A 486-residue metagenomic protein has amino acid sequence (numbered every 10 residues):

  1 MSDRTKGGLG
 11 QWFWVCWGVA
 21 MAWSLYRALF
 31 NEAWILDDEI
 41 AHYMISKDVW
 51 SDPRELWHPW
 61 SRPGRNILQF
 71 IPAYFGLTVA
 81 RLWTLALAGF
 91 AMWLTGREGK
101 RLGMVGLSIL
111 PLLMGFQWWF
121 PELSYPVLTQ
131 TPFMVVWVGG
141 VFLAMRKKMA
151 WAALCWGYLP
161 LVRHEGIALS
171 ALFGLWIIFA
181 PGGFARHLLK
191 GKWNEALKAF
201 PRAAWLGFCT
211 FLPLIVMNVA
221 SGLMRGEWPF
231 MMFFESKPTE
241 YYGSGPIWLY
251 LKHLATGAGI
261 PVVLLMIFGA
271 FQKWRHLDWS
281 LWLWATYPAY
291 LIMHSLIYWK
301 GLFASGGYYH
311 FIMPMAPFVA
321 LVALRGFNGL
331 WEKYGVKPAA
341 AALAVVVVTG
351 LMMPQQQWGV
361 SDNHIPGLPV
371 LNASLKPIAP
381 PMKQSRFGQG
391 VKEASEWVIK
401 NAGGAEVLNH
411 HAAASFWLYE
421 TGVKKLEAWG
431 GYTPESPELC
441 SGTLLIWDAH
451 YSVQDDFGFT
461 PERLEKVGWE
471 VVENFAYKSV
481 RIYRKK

Functional and structural regions predicted by a protein language model:
F13-G18, V105, L154, G207-L212 (+4 more regions): Signature aromatic-anchored transmembrane alpha helix within multi-pass, membrane-resident enzymes that catalyze glycan
W14-M21, M114, L206-F208, W274-K300: Transmembrane alpha-helix segments characteristic of polytopic inner-membrane glycan-assembly/cell-envelope
W23-S24, A41, F179, K198-F268 (+2 more regions): Membrane-lumen/periplasm interface segments of specific transmembrane helices in polyprenyl phosphate-linked
V79-L102, V135, G139: Transmembrane-helix motifs of polytopic, lipid-linked glycan transferases
F90-W93, F184, T256-P288, V347: Hydrophobic, aromatic-rich transmembrane alpha-helices and their immediate juxtamembrane boundary segments
E122-Q130: Short acidic/glycine- and proline-prone juxtamembrane loop motifs at membrane-interface regions of multi-pass membrane
Q130, L159-H164, A168, G257-I260 (+4 more regions): Hydrophobic/aromatic-rich transmembrane helices and adjacent perimembrane loops
V346-A412: Membrane-embedded, lumen/periplasm-facing catalytic core of multi-pass transferases that use lipid-linked donors
